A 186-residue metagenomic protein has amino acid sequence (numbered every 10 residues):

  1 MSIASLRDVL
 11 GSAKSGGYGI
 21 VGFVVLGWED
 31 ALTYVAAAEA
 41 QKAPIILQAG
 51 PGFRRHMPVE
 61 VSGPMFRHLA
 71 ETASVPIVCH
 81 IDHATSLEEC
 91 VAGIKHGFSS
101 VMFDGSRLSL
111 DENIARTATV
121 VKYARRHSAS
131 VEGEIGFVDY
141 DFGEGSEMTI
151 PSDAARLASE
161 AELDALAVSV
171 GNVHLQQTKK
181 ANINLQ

Functional and structural regions predicted by a protein language model:
A4-S15, L26-F53, E60-P76, A84-Q186: Alpha/beta enzyme core
Y18: Glycine- and acidic
